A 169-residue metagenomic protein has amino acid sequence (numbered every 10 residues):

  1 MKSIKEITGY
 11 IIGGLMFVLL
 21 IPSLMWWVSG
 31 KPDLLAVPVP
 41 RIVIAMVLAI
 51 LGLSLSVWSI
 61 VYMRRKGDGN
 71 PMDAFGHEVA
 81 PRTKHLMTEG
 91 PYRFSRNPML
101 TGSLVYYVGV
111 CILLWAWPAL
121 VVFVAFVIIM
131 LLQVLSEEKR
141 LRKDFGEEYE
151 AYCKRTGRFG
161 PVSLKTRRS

Functional and structural regions predicted by a protein language model:
M1-E89, T101-S169: Membrane-anchoring alpha-helices and their flanking helix-loop junctions
F94-T101: Histidine-centered phosphotransfer motif of kinases
